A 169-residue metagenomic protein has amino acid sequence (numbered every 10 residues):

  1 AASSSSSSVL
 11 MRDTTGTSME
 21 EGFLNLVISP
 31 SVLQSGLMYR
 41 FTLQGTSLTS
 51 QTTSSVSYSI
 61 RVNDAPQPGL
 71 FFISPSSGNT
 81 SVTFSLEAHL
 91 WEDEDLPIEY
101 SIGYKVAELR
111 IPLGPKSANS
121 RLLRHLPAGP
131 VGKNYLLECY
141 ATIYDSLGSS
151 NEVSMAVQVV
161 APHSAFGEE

Functional and structural regions predicted by a protein language model:
A1-E169: Long, low-complexity intrinsically disordered regions enriched in Ser/Thr/Pro/Gly
